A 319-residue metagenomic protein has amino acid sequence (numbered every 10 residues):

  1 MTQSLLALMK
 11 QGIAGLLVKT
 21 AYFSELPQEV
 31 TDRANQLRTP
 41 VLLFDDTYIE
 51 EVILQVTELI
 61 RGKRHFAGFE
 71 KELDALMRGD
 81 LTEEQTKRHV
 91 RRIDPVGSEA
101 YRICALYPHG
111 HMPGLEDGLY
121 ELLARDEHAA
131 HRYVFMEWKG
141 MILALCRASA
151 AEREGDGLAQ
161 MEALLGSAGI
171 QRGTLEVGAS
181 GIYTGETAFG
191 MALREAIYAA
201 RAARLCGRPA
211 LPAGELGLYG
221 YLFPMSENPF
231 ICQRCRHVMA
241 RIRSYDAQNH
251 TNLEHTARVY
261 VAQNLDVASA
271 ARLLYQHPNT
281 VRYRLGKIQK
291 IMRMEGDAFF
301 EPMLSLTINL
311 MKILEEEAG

Functional and structural regions predicted by a protein language model:
M1-N35, P40-D45: Extracellular/luminal Protease-associated
A7, E51-Q55, H237: Alpha-helical scaffold segments in soluble metabolic enzymes
P27-Q28, V52-L54, K290: Short Asp/Glu-rich motifs
R33-G79: Long, charge-dense
D80-G319: Cytosolic nucleotide-utilizing catalytic cores of signal-transduction proteins
